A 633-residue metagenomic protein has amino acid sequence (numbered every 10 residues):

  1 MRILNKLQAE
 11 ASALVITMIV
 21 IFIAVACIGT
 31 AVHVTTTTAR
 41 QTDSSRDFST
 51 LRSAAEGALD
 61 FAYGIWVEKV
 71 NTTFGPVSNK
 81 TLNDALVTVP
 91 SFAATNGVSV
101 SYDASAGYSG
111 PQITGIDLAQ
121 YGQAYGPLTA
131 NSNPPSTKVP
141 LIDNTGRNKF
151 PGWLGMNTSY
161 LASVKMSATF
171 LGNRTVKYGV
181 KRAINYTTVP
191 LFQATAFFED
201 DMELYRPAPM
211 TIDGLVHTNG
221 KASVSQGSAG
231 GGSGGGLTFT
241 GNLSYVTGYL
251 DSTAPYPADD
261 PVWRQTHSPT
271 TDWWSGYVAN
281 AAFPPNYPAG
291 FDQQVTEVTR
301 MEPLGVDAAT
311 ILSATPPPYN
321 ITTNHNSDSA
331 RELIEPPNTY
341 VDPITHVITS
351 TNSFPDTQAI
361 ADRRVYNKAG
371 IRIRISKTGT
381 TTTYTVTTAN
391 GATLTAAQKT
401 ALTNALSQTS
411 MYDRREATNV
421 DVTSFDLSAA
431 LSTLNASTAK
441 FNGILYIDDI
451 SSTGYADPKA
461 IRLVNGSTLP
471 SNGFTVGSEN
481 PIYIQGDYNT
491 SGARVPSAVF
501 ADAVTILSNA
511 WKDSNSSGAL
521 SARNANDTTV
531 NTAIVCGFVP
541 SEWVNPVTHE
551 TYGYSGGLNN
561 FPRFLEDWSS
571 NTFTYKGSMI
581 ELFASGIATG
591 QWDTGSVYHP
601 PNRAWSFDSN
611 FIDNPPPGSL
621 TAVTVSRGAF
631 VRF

Functional and structural regions predicted by a protein language model:
R2-N5, V15-A54: Aliphatic-rich helix starts adjacent to a transmembrane/signal segment
F22, A31, T35, L59-V70 (+2 more regions): A generic secondary-structure signal for well-formed alpha-helical elements
R40-T72, T218: Membrane-proximal N-terminal amphipathic helix
N71-S163, F170-R174, V189-F633: C-terminal globular interaction/adhesion domains in large, modular proteins
M166-T169, K181-A183: Long amphipathic alpha-helical scaffold segments
T175-V189: A short, surface-exposed beta-strand/turn
